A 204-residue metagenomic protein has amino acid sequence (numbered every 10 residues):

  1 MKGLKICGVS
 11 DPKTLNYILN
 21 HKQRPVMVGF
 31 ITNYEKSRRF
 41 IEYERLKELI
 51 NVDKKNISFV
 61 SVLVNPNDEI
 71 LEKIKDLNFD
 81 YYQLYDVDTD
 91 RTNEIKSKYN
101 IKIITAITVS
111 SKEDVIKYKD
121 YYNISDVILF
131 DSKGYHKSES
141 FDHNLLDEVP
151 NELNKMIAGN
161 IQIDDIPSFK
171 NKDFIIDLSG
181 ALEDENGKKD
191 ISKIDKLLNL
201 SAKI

Functional and structural regions predicted by a protein language model:
M1-I204: Conserved N-terminal beta1-alpha1 strand-loop-helix module at the mouth
